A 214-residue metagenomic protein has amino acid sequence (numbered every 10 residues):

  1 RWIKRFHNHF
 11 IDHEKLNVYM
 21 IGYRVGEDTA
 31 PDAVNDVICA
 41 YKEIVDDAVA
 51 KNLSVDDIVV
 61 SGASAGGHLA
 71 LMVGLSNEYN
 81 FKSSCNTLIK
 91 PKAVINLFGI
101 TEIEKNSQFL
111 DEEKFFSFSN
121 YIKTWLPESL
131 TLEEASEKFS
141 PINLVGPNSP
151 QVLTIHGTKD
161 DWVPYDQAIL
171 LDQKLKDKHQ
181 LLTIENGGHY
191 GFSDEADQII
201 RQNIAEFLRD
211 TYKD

Functional and structural regions predicted by a protein language model:
W2, F6, Y19-D57, D194-I199: Catalytic nucleophile-loop/oxyanion-hole region of alpha/beta-hydrolase and closely related hydrolase-like folds
G22-G26, I100, G187-G188: Short beta-to-alpha linker loops that shape the active-site pocket of alpha/beta-hydrolase fold enzymes
K42-L110: Primarily recognizes the serine-hydrolase "nucleophile elbow" in alpha/beta-hydrolase and SGNH/GDSL folds
I103, K159-V163, Y190-G191: Acidic catalytic loop of the alpha/beta-hydrolase fold
K105-L144: Mobile cap/lid helix-loop segments that gate and shape the active-site cleft of serine hydrolases
S140-S149, D166: Conserved serine/cysteine hydrolase catalytic core
N148, L153-H156, D160: Short beta-strand/loop motif that positions the catalytic acidic residue of the alpha/beta-hydrolase fold
Y165-D214: C-terminal catalytic histidine-bearing segment of alpha/beta-hydrolase fold enzymes
